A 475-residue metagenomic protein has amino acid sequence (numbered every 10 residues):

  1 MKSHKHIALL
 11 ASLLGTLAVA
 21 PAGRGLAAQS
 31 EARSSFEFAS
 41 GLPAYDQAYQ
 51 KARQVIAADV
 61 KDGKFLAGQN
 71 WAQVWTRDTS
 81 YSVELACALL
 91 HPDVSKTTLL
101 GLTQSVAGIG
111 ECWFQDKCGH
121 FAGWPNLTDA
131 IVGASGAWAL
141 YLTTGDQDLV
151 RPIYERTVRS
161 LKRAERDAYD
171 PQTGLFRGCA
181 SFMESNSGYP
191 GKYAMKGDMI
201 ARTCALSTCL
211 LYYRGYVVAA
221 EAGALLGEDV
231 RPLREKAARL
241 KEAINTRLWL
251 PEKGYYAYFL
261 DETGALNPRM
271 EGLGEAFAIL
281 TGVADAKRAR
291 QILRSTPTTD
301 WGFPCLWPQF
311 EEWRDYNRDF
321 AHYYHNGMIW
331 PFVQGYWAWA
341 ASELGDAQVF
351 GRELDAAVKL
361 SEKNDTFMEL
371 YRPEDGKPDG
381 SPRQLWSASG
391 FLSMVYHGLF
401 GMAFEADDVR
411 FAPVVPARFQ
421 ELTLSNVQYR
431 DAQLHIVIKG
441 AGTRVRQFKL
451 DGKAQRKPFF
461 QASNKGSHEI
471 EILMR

Functional and structural regions predicted by a protein language model:
M1-A11: Bacterial N-terminal signal peptides that target proteins for export
L17-A72, L142, Q147-P152, V158-E165 (+3 more regions): Acidic/polar, glycine-enriched structural segments that form the non-catalytic walls/loops of the carbohydrate-binding
A32-V74, K96-P125, R166-T203, K241-W330 (+3 more regions): Extended glycan-interaction surfaces of carbohydrate-active proteins
Q73-T79, A86-C179, A205-C209, Y213 (+3 more regions): Aromatic-rich carbohydrate-recognition surfaces in CAZymes
T97-L100, R151-V158, R231-R239, Q291-S295 (+2 more regions): Beta-strand segments within the central parallel beta-sheet cores of soluble alpha/beta enzyme folds
L206-R247: Active-site neighborhood of glycoside hydrolase catalytic domains
Y336-R475: Non-catalytic C-terminal accessory modules of carbohydrate-active enzymes
